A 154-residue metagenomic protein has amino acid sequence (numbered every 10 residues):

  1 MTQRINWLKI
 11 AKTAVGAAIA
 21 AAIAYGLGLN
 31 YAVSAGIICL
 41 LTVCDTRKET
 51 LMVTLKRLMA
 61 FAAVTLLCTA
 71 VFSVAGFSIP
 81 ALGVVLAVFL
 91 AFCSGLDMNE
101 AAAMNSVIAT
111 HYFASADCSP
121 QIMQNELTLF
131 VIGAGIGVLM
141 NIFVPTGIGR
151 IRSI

Functional and structural regions predicted by a protein language model:
M1-I154: A transmembrane helix-and-boundary motif of multi-pass membrane transporters/channels
